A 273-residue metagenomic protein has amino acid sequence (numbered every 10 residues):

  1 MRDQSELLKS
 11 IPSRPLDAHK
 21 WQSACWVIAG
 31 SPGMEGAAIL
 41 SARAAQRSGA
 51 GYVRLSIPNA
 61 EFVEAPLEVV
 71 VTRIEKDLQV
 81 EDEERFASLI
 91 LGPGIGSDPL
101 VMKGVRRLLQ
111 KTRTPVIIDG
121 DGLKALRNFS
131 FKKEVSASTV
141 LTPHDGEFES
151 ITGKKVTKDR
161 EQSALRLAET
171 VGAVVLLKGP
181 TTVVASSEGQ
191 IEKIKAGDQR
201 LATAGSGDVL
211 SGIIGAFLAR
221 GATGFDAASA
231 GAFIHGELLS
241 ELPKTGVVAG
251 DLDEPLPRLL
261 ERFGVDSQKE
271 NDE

Functional and structural regions predicted by a protein language model:
M1-P115, K124-V140, E149-E273: Small-residue (G/A/S/T)-rich helix-start motifs and N-terminal tracts that mark the onset
